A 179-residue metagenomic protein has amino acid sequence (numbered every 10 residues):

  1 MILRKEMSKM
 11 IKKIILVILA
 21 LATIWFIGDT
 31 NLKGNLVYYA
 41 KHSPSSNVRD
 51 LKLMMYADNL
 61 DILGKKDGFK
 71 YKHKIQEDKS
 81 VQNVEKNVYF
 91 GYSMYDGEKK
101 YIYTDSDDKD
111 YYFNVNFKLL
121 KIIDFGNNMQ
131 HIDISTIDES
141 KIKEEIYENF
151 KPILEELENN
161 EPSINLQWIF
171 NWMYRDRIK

Functional and structural regions predicted by a protein language model:
M1-M10: N-terminal Lys/Arg-rich, disordered targeting/topogenic segments
K9-K13, V37-Y38: Polybasic, lysine/arginine-rich low-complexity segments
K12-T30: Hydrophobic membrane-insertion alpha-helices, especially the h-region of bacterial N-terminal signal peptides
A22, K52-L53, N165, I169: Intrinsically disordered regions, especially transient/low-confidence alpha-helical propensity segments and coil-helix
I24-T104: N-terminal export/targeting and maturation segments
Y71-K179: Extracytoplasmic electrostatic interaction patches
